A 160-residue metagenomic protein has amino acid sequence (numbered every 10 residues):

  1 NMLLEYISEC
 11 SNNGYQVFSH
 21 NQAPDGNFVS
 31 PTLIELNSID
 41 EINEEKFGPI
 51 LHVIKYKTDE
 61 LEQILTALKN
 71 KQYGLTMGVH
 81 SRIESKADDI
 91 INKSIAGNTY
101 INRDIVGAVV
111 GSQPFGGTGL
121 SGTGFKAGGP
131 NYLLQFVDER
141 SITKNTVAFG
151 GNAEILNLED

Functional and structural regions predicted by a protein language model:
N1-L4: Short beta-strand to alpha-helix junction loop
I7-S8, N12, P24-D160: Conserved C-terminal structural/oligomerization subdomain of aldehyde/semialdehyde dehydrogenase
V17-Q22: Cytochrome P450 fold signature focused on the C-terminal beta-domain
